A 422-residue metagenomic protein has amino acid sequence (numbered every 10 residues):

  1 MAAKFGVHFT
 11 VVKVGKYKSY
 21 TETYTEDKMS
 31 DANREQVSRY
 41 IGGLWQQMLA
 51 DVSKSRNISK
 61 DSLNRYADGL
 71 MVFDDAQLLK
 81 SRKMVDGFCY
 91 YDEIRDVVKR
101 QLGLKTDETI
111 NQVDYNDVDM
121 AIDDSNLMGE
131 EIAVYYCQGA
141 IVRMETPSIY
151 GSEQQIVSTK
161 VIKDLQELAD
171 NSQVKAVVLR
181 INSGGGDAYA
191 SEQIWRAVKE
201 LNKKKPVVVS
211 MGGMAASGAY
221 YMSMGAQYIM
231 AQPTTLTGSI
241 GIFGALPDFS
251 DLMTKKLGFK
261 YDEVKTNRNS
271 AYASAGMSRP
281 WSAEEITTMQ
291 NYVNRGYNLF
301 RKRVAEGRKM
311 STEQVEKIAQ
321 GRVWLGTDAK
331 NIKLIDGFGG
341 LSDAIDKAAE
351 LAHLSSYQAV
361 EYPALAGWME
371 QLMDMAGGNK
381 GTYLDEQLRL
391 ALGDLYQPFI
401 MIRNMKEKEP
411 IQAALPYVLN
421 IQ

Functional and structural regions predicted by a protein language model:
A2-V97, S250-I332, D336, S342-A348 (+1 more regions): Charged, glycine-interspersed solvent-exposed loop segments at helix/strand-loop junctions that cap or gate access
K4, E200, G213, Y228-A231 (+9 more regions): Short, well-ordered loop/turn and helix-capping segments at boundaries between secondary-structure elements and domains
K4-V7, Q47, D61, Y66 (+11 more regions): Extracytoplasmic
K54-S55, D86-E131, R301-G307, D336-G378: C-terminal long alpha-helix characteristic of the crotonase
S125-L252, N294: Cleft-lining beta-strand/loop regions that shape enzyme active-site pockets
G129-I132, Y136-N171, A364-Q422: Intrinsic disorder and flexible/low-complexity segments
Y136-G139, I181-S183, M211-G213, P233-T235 (+8 more regions): Active-site proximal loops enriched in glycine and acidic residues that flank catalytic Cys/His/Asp and coordinate
A188-Q193, D328-N331, Q371-A376: Short glycine/threonine-rich loop-to-helix capping motif typified by GTGT followed within a few residues by an Asp-Pro
